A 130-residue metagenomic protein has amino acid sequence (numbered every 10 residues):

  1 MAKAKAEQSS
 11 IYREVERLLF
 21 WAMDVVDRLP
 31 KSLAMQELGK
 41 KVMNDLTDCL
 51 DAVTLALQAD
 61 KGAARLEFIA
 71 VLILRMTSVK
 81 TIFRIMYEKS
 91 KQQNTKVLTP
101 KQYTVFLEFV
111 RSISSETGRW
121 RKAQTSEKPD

Functional and structural regions predicted by a protein language model:
M1-D130: Amphipathic alpha-helical assembly/interaction segments
